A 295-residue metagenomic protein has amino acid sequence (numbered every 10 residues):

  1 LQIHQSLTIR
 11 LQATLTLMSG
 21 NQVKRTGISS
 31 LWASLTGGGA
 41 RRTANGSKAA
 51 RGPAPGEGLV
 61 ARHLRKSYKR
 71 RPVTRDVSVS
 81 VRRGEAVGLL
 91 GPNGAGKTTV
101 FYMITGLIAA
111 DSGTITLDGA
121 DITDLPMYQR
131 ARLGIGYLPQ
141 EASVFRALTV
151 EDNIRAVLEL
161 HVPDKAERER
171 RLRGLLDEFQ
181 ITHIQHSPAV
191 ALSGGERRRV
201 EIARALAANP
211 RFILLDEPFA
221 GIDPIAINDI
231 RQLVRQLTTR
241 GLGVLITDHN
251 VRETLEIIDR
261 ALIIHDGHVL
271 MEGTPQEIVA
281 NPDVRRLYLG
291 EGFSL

Functional and structural regions predicted by a protein language model:
L90-P92: The feature captures the beta-strand-to-loop junction immediately N-terminal to the Walker
T105: Helix-to-loop junction immediately C-terminal to a conserved catalytic motif
A166-I184, R235: Conserved ABC ATPase "signature" region
P188-L192, E196: Conserved ABC ATPase signature
N209: Conserved catalytic motifs of ABC-family nucleotide-binding domains
I213-E217: Catalytic Walker B motif of ABC-type/P-loop ATPase nucleotide-binding domains
